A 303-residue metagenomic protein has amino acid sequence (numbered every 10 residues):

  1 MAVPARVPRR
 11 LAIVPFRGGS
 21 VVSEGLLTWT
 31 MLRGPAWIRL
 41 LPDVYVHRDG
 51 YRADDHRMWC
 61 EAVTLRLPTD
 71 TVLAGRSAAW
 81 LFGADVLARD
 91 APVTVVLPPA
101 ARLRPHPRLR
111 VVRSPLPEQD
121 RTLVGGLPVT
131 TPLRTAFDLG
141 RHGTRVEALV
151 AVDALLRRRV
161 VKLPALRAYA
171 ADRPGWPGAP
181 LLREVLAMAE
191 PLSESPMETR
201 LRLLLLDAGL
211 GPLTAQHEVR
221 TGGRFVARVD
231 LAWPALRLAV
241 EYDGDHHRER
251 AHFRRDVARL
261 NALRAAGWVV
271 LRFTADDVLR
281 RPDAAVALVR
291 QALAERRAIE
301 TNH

Functional and structural regions predicted by a protein language model:
M1-P180, T214, A294, T301-H303: Short gly/ser-rich loop at a beta-strand->alpha-helix junction or flexible surface loop bordering the NTP-binding
R9, P15-S20, E24-L26, T69 (+1 more regions): Surface segments flanking catalytic/ligand-binding clefts of nucleic-acid enzymes
